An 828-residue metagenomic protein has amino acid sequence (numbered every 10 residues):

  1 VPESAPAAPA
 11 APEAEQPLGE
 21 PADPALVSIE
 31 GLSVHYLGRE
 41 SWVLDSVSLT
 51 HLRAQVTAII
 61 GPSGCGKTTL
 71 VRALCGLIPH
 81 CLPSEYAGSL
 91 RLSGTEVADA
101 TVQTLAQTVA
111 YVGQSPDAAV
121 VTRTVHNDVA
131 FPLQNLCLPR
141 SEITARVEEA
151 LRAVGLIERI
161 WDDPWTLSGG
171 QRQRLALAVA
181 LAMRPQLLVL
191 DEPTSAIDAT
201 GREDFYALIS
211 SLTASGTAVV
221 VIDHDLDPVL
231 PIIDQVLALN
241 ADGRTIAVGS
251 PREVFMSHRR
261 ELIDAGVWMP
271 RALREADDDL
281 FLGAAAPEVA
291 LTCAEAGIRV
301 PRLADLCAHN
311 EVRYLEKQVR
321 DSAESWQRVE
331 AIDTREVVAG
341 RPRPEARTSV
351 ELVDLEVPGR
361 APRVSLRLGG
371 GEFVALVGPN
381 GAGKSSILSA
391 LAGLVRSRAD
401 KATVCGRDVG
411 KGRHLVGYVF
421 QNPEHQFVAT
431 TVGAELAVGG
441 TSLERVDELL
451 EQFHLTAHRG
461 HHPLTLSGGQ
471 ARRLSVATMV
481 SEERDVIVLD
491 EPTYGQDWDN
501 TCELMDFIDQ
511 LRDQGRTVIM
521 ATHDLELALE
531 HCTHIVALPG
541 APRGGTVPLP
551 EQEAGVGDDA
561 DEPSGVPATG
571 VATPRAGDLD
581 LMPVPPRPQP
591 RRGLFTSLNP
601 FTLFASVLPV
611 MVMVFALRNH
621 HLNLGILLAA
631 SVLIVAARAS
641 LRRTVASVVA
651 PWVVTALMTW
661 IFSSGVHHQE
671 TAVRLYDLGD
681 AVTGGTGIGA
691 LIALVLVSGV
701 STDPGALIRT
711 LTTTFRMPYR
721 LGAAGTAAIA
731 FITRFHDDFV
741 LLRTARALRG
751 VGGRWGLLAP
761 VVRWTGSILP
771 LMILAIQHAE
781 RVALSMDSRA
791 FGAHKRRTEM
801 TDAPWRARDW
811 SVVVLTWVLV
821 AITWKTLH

Functional and structural regions predicted by a protein language model:
C75, A392: Helix-to-loop junction immediately C-terminal to a conserved catalytic motif
E142-R159, L443-H458: Conserved ABC ATPase "signature" region
D163-L167, Q171, H462-L466: Conserved ABC ATPase signature
A180-L181, M479-V480: ABC ATPase C-loop
L188-D191, I487-E491: Catalytic Walker B motif of ABC-type/P-loop ATPase nucleotide-binding domains
D223-H224, T522-H523: H-loop/switch region of ABC-family ATPase nucleotide-binding domains
G243-L273, A541-A576: Conserved beta-strand-loop-alpha-helix hinge in the C-terminal portion of ABC ATPase nucleotide-binding domains
D580-L622, I626-L628, L741-H828: Transmembrane alpha-helix interface motif
